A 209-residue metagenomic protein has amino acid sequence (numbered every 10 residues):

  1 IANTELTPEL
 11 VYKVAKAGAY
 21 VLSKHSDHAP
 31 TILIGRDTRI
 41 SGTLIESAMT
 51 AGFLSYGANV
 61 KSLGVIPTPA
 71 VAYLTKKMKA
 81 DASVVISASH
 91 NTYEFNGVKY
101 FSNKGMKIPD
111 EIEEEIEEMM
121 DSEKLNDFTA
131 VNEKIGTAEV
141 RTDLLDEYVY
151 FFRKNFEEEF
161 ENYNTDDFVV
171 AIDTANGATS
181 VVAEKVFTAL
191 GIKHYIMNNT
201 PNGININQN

Functional and structural regions predicted by a protein language model:
I1-A51, S55-Y56, T137-V170: An N-terminal, well-structured beta->alpha segment
I1-P8, R39, E46, T68 (+4 more regions): Short, electropositive, low-hydrophobicity segments enriched in small/polar residues
Y20-K24, H28-F95, K185-N209: N-terminal small/polar loop signature for handling phosphorylated ligands or for N-terminal nucleophile
N96-N209: Gly/Ser/Thr-enriched, mixed-charge loops and adjacent short helices that form phosphate/oxyanion-binding elements
